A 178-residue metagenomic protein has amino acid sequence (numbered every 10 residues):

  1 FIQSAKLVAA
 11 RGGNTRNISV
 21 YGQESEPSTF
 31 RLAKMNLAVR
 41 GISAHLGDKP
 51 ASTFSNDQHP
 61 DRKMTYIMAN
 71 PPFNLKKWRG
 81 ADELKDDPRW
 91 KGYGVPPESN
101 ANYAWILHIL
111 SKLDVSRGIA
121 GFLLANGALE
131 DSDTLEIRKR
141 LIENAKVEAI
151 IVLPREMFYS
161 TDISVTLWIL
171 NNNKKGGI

Functional and structural regions predicted by a protein language model:
F1-A69, N74-D82, R89-G92, L124-G127 (+2 more regions): Conserved S-adenosyl-L-methionine
S25, F30, V95-L170: Conserved Class I SAM-dependent methyltransferase catalytic core
M68, F73, K85-P88, E98-N100 (+2 more regions): Alpha-helical structural elements
K174-I178: Short, intrinsically disordered, charge-balanced linker/junction segments flanking boundaries in proteins
